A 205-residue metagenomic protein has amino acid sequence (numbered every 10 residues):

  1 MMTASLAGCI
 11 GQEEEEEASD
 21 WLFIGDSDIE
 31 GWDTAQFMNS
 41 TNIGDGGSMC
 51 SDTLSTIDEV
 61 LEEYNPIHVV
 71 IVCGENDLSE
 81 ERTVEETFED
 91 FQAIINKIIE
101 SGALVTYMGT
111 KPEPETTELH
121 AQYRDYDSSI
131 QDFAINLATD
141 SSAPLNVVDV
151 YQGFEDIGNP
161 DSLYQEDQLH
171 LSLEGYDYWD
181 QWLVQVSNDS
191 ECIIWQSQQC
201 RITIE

Functional and structural regions predicted by a protein language model:
M1-E16: Secretory targeting signatures
E14-L22, C200-E205: N-terminal low-complexity, Pro/Thr/Ser-rich intrinsically disordered segments that act as propeptides or flexible
E16-A93, P114-T116, A121: Conserved SGNH/GDSL esterase-like catalytic core that processes O-acyl groups on lipids and polysaccharides
E62-N65, S101, S190: Glycine-rich phosphate-binding loop signature in dinucleotide/nucleotide-binding domains
A93-S101: Catalytic-core regions built around general acid/base machinery
E100-L104, A143: A short helix->loop->beta-strand "cap" motif at the edges of active sites that frequently abuts
K111: Carbohydrate-associated surface elements
P114-E205: Catalytic His-Asp segment of secreted/periplasmic serine-dependent ester chemistry enzymes
